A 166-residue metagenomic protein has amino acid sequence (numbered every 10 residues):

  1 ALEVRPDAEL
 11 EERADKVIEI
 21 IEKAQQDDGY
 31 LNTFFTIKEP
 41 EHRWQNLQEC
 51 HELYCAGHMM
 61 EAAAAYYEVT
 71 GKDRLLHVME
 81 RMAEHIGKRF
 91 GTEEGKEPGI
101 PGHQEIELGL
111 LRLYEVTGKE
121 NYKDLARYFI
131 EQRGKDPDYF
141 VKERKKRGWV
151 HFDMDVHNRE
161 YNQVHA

Functional and structural regions predicted by a protein language model:
A1-A166: Glycan-recognition and catalytic cores of secretory/periplasmic carbohydrate-active enzymes
